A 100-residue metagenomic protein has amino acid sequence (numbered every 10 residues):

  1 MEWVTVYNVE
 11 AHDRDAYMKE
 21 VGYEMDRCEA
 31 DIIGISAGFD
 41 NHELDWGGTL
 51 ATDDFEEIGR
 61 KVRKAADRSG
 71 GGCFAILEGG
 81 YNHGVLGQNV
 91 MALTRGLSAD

Functional and structural regions predicted by a protein language model:
M1-D100: A general "terminal functional-core" signal
